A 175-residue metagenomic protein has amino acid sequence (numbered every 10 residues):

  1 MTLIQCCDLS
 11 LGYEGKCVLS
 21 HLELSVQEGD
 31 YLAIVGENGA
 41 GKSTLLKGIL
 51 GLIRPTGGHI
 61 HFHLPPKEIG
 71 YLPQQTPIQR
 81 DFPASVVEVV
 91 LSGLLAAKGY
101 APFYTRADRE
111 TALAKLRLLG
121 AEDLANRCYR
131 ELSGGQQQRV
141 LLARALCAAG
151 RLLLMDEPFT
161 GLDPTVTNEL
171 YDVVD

Functional and structural regions predicted by a protein language model:
I4, L19-H21, A125: Conserved structural motif at the start of ABC-family nucleotide-binding domains
V35-E37: The feature captures the beta-strand-to-loop junction immediately N-terminal to the Walker
L50: Helix-to-loop junction immediately C-terminal to a conserved catalytic motif
R106-L124: Conserved ABC ATPase "signature" region
C128-L132, Q136: Conserved ABC ATPase signature
L142: Hydrophobic anchor residue at the start of the ABC signature
L153-E157, L162: Catalytic Walker B motif of ABC-type/P-loop ATPase nucleotide-binding domains
